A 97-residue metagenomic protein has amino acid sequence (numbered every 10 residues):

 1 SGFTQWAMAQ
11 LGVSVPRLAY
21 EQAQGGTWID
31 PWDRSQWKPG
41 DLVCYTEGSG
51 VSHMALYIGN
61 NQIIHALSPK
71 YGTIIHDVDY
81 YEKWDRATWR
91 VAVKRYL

Functional and structural regions predicted by a protein language model:
S1-E21: Secreted/periplasmic proteins that engage bacterial cell-wall peptidoglycan
Y20-R34, E47-L97: Aromatic- and glycine-rich peptidoglycan recognition patches
G40-D41: Structural motif
